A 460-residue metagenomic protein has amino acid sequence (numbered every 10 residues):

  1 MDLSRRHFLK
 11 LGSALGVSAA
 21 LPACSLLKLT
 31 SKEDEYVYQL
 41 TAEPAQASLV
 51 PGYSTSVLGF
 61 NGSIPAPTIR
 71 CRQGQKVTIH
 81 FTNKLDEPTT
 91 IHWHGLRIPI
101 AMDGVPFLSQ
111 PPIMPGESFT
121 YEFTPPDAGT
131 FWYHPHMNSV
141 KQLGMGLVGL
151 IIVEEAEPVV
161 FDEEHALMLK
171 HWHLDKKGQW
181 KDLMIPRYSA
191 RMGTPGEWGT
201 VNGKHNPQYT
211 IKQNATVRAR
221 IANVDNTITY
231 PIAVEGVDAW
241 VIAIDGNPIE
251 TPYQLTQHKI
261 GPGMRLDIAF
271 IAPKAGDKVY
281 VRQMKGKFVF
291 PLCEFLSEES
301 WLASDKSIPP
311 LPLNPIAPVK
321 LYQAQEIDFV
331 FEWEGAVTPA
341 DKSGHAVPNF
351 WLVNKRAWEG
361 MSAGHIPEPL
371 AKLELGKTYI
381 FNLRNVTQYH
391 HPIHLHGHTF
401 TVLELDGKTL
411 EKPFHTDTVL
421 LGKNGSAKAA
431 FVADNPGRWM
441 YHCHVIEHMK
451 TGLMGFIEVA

Functional and structural regions predicted by a protein language model:
M1, H7-L27: N-terminal export signals
L11, L26-Q39, L143-D175, E250-H390 (+2 more regions): Extended terminal and domain-junction accessory segments
A23-S56: C-terminal segment of N-terminal export signals and the immediately downstream linker at the start of the mature
S54-R70, E197-P207, F350-L375: N-terminal edge beta-strand
I64, I69, G95-D127, K204-H205 (+4 more regions): Extracytoplasmic beta-sandwich strand-turn segments characteristic of Greek-key/jelly-roll folds
F81-L85, A222-N223, L383-T387: Asparagine-centered strand-capping/turn motif at beta-strand->loop junctions
P125-E154: Hydrophobic or amphipathic alpha-helical targeting/insertion segments
E164-A215, A222-D225, N354: Acidic-aromatic/histidine active-site loop/patch
